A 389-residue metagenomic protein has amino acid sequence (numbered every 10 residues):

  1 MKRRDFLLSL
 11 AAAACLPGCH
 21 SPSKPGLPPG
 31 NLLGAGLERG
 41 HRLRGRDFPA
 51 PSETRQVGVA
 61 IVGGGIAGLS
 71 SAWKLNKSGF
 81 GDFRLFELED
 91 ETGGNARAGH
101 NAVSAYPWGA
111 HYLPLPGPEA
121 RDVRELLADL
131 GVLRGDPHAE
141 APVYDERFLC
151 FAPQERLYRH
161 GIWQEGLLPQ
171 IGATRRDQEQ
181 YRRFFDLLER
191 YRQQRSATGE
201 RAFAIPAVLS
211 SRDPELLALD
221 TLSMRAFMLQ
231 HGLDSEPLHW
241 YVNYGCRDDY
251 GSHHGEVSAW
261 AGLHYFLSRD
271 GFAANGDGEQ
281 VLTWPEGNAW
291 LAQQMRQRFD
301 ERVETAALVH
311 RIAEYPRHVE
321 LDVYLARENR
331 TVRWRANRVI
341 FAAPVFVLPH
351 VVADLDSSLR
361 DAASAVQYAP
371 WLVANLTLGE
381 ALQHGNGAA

Functional and structural regions predicted by a protein language model:
K2-G58, K77: Extreme N-terminal leader/targeting segments of oxidoreductases
V59-I61, F83: Conserved hydrophobic helix-helix packing surfaces used for dimerization/oligomerization
G63-G65: Glycine-rich Rossmann-fold phosphate-binding loop(s) that bind the pyrophosphate of adenine dinucleotide cofactors
G68: N-terminal Rossmann-fold NAD(P) dinucleotide-binding loop
N76-G99: Glycine-rich FAD pyrophosphate-binding loop
V103-Y191: Dinucleotide-binding Rossmann-like beta1-alpha1 core, especially the glycine-rich loop that anchors the ADP
Q193-H318, R335: Active-site/ligand-binding neighborhood in enzyme catalytic cores
T305-A389: Mid-domain catalytic core of redox enzymes that form a hydrophobic substrate pocket/lid adjacent to a catalytic redox
